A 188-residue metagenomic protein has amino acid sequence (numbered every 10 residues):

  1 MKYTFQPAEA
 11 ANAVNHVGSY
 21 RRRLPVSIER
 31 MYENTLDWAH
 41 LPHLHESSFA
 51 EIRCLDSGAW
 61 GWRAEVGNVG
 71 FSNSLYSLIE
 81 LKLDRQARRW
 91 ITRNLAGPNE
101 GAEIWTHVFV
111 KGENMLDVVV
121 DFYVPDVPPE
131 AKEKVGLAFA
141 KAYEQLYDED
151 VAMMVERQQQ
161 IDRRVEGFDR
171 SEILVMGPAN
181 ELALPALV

Functional and structural regions predicted by a protein language model:
M1-D56: Hydrophobic ligand-binding cavity/cleft-lining segments
M1-P25, K111-V188: Terminal "cap-and-tail" regions of soluble proteins that handle hydrophobic small molecules
P25, L55, E65-G67, D84 (+1 more regions): A structural detector for beta-sheet-dominated domains
Y32, H43, S72-Y76, A102 (+1 more regions): Short acidic, gly/pro-rich beta-turn/loop elements at beta-sheet edges and active-site/ligand-binding grooves
E51, G70-N114: Hydrophobic-ligand binding "helix-grip"
E51-L55, R63, L174-V175: Juxtamembrane/interface motifs at transmembrane-helix termini
S57-E65, R85-T92: Short, hydrophobic/aromatic-rich segments at coil-to-beta transitions
V66, N94, V120-F122: Residue-level recognition of conserved beta-strand positions in structured domain cores
